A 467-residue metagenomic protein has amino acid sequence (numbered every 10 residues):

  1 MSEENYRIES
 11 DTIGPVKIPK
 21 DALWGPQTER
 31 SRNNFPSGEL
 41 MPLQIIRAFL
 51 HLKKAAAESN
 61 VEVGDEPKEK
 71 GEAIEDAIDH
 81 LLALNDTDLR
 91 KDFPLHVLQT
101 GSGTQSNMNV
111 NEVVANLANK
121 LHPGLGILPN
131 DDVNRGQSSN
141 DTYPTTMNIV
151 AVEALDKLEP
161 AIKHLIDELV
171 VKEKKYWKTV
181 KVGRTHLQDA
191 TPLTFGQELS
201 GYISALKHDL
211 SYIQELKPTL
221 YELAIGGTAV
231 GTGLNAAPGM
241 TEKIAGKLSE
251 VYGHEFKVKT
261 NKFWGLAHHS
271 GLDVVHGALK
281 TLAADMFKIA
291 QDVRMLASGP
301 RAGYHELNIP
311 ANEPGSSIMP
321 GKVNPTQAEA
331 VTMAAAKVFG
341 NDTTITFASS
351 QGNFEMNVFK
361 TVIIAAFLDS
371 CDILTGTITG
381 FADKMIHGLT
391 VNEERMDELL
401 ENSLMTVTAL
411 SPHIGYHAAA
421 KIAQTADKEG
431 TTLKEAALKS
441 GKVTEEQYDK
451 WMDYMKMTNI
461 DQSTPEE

Functional and structural regions predicted by a protein language model:
M1-E467: Conserved, well-structured ligand/cofactor-binding cores
